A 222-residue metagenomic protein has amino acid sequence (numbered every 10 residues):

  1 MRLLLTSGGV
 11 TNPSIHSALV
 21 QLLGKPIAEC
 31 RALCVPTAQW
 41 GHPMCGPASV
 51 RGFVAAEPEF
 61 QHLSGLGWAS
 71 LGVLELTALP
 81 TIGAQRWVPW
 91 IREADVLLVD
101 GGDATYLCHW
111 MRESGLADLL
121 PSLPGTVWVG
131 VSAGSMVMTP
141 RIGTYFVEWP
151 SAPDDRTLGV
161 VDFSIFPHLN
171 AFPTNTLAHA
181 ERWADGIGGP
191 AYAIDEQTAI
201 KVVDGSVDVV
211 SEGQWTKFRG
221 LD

Functional and structural regions predicted by a protein language model:
M1-A28, A38-V54, I142-D222: C-terminal and late-domain segments of enzyme folds
L5, G72-V73, L98-V99, V129-V131 (+1 more regions): General beta-strand structural signal in soluble alpha/beta enzymes
I15, P80-W87, L116, T176: Amphipathic coiled-coil/heptad-repeat helices and related helical stalk/stem segments that mediate oligomerization
V20, F60, W87-V88, L116-P121 (+1 more regions): Short amphipathic alpha-helical segments and helix-helix/interface helices
C30, Q39-Y106: Portal/gating segments that form or line small-molecule/metal binding sites
V99-A171: Class I SAM-dependent methyltransferase SAM-binding "motif I" and its flanking Rossmann-like core
